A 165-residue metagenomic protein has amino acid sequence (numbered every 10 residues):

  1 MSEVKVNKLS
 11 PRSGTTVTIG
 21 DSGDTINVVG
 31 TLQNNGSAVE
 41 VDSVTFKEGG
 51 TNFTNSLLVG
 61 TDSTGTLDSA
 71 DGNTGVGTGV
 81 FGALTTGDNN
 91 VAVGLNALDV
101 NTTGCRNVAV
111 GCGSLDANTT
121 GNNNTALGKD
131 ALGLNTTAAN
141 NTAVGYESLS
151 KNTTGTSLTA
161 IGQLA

Functional and structural regions predicted by a protein language model:
M1-F46: Short, low-complexity N-terminal tether/leader segments at secretion or assembly junctions of large, surface-exposed
E3, K8, A38-A165: Glycine- and small/polar-enriched repetitive beta-structure motifs of secreted/surface proteins
